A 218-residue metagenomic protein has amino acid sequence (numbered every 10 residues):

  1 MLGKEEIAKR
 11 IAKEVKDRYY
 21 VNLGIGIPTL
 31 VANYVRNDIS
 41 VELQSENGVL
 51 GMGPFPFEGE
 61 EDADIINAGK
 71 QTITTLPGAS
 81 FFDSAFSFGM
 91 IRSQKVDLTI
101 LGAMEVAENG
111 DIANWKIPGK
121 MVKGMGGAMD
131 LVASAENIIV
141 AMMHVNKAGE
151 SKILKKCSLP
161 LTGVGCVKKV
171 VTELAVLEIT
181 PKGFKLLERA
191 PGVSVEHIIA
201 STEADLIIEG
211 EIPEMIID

Functional and structural regions predicted by a protein language model:
M1-L76: N-terminal active-site beta-alpha-beta segment that forms phosphate/nucleotide-binding and substrate-recognition loops
L2-E6, F57-D218: Conserved phosphate- and dinucleotide-binding cores of soluble alpha/beta proteins, encompassing both enzyme active
